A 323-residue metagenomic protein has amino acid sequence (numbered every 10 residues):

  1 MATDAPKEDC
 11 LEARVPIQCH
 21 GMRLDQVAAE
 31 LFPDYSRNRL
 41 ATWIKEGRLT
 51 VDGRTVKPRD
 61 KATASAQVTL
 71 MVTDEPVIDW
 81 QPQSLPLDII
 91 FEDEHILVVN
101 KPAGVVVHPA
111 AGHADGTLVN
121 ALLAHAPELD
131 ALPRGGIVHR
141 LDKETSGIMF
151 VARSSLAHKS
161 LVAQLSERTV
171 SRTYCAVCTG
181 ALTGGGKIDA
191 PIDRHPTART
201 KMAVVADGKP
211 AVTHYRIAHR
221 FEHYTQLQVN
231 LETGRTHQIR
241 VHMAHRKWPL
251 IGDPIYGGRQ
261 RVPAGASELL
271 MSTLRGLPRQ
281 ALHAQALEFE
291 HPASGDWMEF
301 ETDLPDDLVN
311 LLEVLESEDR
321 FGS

Functional and structural regions predicted by a protein language model:
M1-S323: RNA pseudouridine synthases
